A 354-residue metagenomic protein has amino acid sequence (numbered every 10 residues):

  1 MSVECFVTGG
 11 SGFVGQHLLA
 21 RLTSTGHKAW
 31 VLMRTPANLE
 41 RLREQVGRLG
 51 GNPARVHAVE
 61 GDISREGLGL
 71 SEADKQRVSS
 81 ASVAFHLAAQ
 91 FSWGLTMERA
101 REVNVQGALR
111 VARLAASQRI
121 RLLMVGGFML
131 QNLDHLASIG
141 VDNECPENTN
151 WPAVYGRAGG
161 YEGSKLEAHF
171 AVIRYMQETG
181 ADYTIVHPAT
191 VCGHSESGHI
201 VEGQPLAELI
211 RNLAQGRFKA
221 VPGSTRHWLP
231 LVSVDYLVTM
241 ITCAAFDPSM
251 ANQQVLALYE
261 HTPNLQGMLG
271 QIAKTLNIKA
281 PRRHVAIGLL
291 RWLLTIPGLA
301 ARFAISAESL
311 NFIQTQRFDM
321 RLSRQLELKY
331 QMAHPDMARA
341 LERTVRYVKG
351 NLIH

Functional and structural regions predicted by a protein language model:
E4-H27: N-terminal Rossmann NAD(P)H-binding glycine-rich loop of SDR-like oxidoreductase domains
N52-Q106, L114: NAD(P)H-binding glycine-rich loop region in Rossmannoid oxidoreductase-like domains and their noncatalytic homologs
V83-L87, G94, E98-E102, Q106-G160: Conserved Rossmann-fold NAD(P)-dependent oxidoreductase catalytic core, especially the SDR/UDP-sugar
P152-R157, E208-Y236, M240-A244: A conserved pocket-lining segment of Rossmann-fold NAD(P)-dependent short-chain dehydrogenase/reductase
V154-T184: Active-site Tyr-X1-5-Lys
T179, H194-A207, A244-V255: Glycine/proline-rich active-site loop of Rossmann-fold NAD(P)-dependent oxidoreductases
N212, G216-S224, I287-M332: A hydrophobic C-terminal alpha-helical subdomain
C243-S306, D336, L341-I353: Mid/C-terminal beta-alpha module of Rossmann-like enzyme folds, strongest in SDR-family dehydrogenases/epimerases
